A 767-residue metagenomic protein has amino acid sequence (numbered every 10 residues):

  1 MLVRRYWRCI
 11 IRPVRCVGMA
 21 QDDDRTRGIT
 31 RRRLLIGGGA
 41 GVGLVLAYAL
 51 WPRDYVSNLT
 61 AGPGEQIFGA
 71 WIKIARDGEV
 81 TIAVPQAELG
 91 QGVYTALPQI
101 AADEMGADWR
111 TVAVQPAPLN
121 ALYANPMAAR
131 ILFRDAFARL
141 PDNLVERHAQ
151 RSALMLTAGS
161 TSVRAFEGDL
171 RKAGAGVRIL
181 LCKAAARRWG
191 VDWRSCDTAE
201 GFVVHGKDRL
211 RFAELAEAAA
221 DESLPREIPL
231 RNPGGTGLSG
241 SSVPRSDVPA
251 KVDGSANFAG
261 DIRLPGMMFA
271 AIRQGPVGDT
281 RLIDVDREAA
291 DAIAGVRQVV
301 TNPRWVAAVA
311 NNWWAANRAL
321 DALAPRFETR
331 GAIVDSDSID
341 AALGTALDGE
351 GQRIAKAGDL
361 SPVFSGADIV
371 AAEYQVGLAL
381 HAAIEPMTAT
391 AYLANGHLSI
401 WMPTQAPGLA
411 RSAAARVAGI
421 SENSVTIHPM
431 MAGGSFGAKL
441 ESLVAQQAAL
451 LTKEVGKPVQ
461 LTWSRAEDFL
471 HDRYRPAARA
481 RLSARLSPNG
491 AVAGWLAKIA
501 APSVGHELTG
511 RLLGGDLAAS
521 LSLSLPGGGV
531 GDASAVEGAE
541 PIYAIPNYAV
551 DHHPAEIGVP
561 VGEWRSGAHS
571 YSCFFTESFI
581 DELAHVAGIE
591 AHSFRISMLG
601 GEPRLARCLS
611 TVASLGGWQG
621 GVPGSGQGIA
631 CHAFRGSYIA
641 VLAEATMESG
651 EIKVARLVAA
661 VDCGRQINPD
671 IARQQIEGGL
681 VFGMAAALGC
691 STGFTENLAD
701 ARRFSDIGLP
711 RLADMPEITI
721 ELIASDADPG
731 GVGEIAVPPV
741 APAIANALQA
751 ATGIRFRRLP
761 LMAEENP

Functional and structural regions predicted by a protein language model:
L2-P767: Cofactor-binding beta-sheet edge motifs in enzyme active sites
